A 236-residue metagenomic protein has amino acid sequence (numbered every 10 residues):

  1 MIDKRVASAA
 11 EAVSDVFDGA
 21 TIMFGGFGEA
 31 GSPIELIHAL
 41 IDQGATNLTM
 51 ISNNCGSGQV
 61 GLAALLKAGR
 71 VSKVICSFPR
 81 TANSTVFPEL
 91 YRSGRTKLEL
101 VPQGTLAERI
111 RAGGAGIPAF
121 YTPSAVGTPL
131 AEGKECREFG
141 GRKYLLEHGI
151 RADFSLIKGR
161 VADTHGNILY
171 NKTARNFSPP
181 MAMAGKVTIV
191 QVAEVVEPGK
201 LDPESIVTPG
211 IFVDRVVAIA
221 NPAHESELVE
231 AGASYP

Functional and structural regions predicted by a protein language model:
M1-P236: Conserved alpha/beta enzyme-core scaffold
